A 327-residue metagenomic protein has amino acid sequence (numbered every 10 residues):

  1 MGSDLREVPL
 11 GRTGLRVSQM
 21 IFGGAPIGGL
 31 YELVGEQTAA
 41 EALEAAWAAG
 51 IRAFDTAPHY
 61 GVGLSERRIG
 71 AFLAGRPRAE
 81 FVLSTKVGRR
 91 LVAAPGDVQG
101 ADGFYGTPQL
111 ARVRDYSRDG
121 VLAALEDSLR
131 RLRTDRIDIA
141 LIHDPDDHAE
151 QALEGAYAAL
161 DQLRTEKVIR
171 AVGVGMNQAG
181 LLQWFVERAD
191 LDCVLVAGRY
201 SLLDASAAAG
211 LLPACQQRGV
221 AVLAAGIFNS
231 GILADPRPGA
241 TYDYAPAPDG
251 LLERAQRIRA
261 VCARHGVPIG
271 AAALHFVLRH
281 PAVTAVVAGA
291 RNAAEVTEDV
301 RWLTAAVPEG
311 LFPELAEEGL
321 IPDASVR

Functional and structural regions predicted by a protein language model:
M1-A93: N-terminal binding-site loop/beta-alpha segment at the start of enzyme catalytic domains that lines or forms
D4, P145-R327: Beta/alpha (TIM)-barrel catalytic core signal, keyed to glycine-rich beta->alpha loops juxtaposed to Asp/Glu that bind
L10, F22, F54, I69 (+9 more regions): Conserved, mostly hydrophobic/aromatic
R12, F72-R78, R130-R133, F185-A189: Acidic (Asp/Glu)-rich catalytic clusters
L15-M20, G50-R52, P77-F81, T134-D138 (+4 more regions): Short, well-ordered coil/turn segments that N-cap beta-strands
L33-A46, Y116-R131, N177-W184: Short, acidic/polar
A93-F104, R237-A240: Short, flexible, mixed-charge acidic loops at enzyme active sites
L129-H148: Active-site groove signature of glycoside hydrolases
